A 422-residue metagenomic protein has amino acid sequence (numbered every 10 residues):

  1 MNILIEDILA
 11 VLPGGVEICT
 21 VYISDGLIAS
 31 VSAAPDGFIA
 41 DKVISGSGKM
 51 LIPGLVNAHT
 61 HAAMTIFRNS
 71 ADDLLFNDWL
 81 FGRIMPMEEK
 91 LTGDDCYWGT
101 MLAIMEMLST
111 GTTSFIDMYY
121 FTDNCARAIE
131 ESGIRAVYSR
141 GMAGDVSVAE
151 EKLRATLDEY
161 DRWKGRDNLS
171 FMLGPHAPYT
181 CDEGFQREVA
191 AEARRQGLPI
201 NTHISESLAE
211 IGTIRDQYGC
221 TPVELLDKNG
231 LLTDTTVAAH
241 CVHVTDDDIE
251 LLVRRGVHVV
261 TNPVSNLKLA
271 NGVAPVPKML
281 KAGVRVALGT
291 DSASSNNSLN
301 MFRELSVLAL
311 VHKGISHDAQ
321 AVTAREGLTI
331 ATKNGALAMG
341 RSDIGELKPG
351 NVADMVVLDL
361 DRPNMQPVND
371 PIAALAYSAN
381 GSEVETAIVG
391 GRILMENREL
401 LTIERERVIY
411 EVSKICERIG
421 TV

Functional and structural regions predicted by a protein language model:
M1-C19, I23-S24, A34, A331-V422: Active-site microenvironment of metallo-dependent hydrolases
N2-E6, G37-W79, M101, M105-S109: Replace "His-x-His-based motif
I8, V21, G26, G48 (+15 more regions): Divalent metal-coordination and catalytic microenvironments
I66-W98, M105, S132-R140, L208-T235 (+2 more regions): Active-site gating loops and adjacent loop-to-helix segments of metal-dependent hydrolytic enzymes
R68-I134, R154-G165, S413-V422: Alpha-helical scaffold segments that flank or form the walls of functional sites
N124-V242: Metal-coordinating catalytic core of metallo-dependent amide/deamination hydrolases
L208-C220, D248-V253, A270-M279, N296-K313: Histidine/acidic-residue-rich catalytic or RNA/ligand-binding cores of hydrolases and nuclease-related proteins
K228-T235, P277-R362, A376-N380: His/Asp/Glu-enriched, well-ordered alpha-helical/loop segment that forms or immediately abuts the divalent-metal
